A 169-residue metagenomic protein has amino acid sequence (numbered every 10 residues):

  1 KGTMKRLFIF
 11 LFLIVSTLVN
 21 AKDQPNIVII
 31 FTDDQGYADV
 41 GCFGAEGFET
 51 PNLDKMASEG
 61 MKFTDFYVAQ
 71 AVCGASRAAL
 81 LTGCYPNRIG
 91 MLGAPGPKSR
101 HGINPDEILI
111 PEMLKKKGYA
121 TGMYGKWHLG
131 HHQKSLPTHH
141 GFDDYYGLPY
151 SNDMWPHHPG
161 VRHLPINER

Functional and structural regions predicted by a protein language model:
M4-L11: Sec-dependent signal peptide recognition, specifically the positively charged N-region followed immediately by
K5, V19-R169: Formylglycine-dependent sulfatase
F12-N20: Hydrophobic h-region of N-terminal signal peptides that target proteins for export in Gram-negative bacteria
